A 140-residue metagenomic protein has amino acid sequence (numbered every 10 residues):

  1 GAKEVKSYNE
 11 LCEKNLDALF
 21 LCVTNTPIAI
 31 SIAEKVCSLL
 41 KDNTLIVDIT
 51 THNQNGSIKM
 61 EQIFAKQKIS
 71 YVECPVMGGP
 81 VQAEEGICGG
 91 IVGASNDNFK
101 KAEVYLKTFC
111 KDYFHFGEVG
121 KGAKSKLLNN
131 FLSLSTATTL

Functional and structural regions predicted by a protein language model:
G1: NAD(P)-binding Rossmann-fold cofactor-contacting core
E4-Y71: Rossmann-fold NAD(P) dinucleotide-binding segment
I32, H52-L134: Rossmann-fold dinucleotide-binding core
T136-L140: Active-site-proximal alpha-helical scaffold in enzymes
